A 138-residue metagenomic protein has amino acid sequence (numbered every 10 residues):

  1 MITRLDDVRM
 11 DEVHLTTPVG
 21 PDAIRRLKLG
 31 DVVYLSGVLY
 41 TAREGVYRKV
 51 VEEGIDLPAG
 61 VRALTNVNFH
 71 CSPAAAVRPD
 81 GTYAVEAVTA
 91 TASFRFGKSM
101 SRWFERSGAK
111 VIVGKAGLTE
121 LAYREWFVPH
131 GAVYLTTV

Functional and structural regions predicted by a protein language model:
M1-R9: N-terminal amphipathic/basic-hydrophobic helices that include classical n-h-c signal peptides and signal-anchor
R9-V19: Short, structured beta-strand/loop micro-motifs enriched in basic residues and often containing a Trp
T17, G37, C71-P73: Pocket-edge structural micro-motifs
P21, V38-A42: Short, charged beta-turn/beta-strand-edge "cap" motif at the junction between a beta-strand and an adjacent loop
T41-V138: Feature captures the catalytic cores and cofactor-binding loops of soluble hydro-lyases/lyases that act on carboxylate
